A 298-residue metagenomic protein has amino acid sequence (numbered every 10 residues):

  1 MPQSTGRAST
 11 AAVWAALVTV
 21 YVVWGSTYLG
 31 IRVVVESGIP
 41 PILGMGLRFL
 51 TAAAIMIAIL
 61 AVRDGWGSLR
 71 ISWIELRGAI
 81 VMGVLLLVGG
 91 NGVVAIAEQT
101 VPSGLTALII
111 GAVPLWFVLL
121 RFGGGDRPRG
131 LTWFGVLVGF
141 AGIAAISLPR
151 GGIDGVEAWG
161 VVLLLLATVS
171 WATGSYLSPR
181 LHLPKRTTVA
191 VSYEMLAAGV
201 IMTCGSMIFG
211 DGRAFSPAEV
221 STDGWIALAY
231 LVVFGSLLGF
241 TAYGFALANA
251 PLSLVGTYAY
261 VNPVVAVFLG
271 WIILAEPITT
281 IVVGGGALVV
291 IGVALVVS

Functional and structural regions predicted by a protein language model:
M1-G6, A15, F49, G224 (+1 more regions): C-terminal-most transmembrane helix of multi-pass membrane proteins
M1-L47, I96, I153-R180, V200-C204: Glycine-/small-residue-enriched transmembrane alpha-helix faces in small-molecule transporters and effluxers
S9-W14, G38-G46, I71-R77, W133 (+3 more regions): Juxtamembrane helix-entry segments on the extracytoplasmic side of multipass membrane proteins
V23, T27-Y28, I57-I110, A145 (+1 more regions): Specific transmembrane alpha-helical segments of multi-pass solute transporters/efflux pumps, especially DMT/EamA
V34, G44, R48, A97 (+6 more regions): Hydrophobic/aromatic residues within transmembrane alpha-helices of multi-pass small-molecule transporters
L47, L87, L105-A112, L177-V200 (+1 more regions): Helix-helix packing/entry segments at the starts of transmembrane helices
M56, F117-L119, G123, V136 (+3 more regions): Transmembrane alpha-helical segments that form core, pore/gating elements of small-molecule transporters/exporters
M56-I57, A112, P128-R150, G160 (+5 more regions): Hydrophobic transmembrane alpha-helices of multi-pass small-molecule transport proteins
